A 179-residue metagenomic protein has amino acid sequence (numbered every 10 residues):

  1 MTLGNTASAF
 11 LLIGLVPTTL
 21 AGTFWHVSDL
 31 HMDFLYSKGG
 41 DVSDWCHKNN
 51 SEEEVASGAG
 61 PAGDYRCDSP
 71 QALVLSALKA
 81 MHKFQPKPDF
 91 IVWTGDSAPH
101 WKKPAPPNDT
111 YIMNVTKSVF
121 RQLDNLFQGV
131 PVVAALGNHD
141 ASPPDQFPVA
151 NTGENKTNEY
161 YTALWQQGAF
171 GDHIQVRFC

Functional and structural regions predicted by a protein language model:
M1-L3: N-terminal secretory signal peptides that target proteins for export/translocation
N5-A21: Cleavable N-terminal signal peptides of Sec/SRP-targeted secreted and luminal proteins
A7, S57, V115-T116: Short amphipathic alpha-helical surface micro-motifs
L15-T18, F84-P86, N125-Q128: Intrinsically disordered, low-complexity regulatory regions enriched in Ser/Pro/Gly/Thr and acidic residues
L20-T110: N-terminal active-site segment of His-dependent metallophosphoesterases
D109-C179: Extended active-site neighborhood of metal-dependent phosphoesterases/phosphodiesterases
